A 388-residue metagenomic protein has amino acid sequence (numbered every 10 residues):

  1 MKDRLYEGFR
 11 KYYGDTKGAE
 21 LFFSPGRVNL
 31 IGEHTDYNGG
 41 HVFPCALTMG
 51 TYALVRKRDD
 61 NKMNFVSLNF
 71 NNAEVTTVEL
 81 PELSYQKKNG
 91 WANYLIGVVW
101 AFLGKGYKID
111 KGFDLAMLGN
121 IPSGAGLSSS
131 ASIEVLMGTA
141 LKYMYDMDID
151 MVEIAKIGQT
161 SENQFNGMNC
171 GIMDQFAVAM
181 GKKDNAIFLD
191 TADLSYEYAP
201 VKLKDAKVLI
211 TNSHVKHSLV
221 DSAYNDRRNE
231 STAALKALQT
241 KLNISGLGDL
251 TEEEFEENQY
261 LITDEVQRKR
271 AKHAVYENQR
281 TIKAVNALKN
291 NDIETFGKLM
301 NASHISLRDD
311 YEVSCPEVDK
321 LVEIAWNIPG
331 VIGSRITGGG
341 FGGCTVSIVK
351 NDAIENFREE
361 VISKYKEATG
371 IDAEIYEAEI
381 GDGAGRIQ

Functional and structural regions predicted by a protein language model:
M1-F22, V28-G32, H41, L80 (+5 more regions): Gly/Ser-rich oxyanion-binding loop with an adjacent helix/lid that shapes the negatively charged ligand pocket
M1-R27, Y52, R56-K88, N185-G333 (+1 more regions): C-terminal nucleotide
G39-A46, R227-R228: Short Gly/aromatic-enriched secondary-structure transition segments
A131-S132, C344-I348: FabD-like malonyl-/acyl-CoA
F341: Glycine-rich phosphate-binding loop
